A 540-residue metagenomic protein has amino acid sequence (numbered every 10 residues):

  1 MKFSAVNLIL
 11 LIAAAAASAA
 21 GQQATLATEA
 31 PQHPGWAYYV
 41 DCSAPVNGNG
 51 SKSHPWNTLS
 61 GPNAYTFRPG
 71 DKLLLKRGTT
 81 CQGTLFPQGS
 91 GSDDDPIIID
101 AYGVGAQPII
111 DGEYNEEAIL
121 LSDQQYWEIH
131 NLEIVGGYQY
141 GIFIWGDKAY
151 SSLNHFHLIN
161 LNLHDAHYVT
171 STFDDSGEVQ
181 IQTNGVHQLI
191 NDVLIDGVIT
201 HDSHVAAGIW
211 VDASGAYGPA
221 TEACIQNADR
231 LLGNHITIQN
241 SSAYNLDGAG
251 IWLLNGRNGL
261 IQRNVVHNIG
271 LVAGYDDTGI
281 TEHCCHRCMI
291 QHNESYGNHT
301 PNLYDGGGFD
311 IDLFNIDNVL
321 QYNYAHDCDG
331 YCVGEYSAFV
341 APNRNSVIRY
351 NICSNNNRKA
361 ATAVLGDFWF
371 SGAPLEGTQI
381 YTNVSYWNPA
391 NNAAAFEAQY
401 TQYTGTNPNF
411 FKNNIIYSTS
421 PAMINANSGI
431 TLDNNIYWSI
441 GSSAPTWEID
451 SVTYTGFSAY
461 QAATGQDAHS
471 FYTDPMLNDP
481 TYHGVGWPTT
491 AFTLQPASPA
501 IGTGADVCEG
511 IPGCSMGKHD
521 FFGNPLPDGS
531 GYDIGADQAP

Functional and structural regions predicted by a protein language model:
N7-A16: Bacterial N-terminal signal peptides
A30, V40-C81, L85-F86, Y460 (+4 more regions): Acidic Gly/Asp/Thr-rich repetitive segments characteristic of extracellular carbohydrate-active and adhesion proteins
S43-N47, R77-C81, G91, G103-A106 (+3 more regions): Acidic glycine-/aspartate-rich tracts in secreted/extracellular proteins
A44-V46, P55, K72-R77, Q82-G83 (+4 more regions): Right-handed parallel beta-helix/beta-spiral solenoid domain characteristic of secreted/periplasmic
Q82-F86, G112-A118, Y138-I144, L163 (+14 more regions): Short glycine/acidic-rich loop motifs that flank beta-strands on beta-rich extracellular proteins
G83, Q88, V319-A325, F339-A491: Predominantly extracellular beta-rich ligand-binding scaffolds that present long acidic/polar faces for carbohydrate
P96, G103-G105, Q125-G136, S152-H167 (+12 more regions): Right-handed parallel beta-helix
S458-A539: C-terminal accessory segments
